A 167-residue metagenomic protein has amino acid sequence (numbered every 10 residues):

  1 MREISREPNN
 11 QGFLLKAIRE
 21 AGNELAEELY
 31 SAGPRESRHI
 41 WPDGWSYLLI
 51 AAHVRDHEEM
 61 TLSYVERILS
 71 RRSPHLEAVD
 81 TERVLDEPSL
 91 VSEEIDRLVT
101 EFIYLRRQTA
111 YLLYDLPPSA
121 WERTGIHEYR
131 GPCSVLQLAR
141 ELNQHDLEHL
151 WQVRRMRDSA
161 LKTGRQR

Functional and structural regions predicted by a protein language model:
M1-E24: Extreme N-terminal tail/first-helix region
M1-E3, R35-T81, T124-R167: Short, contiguous alpha-helical
I4-S5, L25, P42-D43, S89: A short alpha-helix capping/helix-coil boundary motif
E7-G12, Y47, P88, S92-V99 (+2 more regions): Active-site oxyanion-binding pockets that recognize sulfate/phosphate
N9-F13, M60, R71, A110-L112: A broad, low-specificity signal for short, low-complexity segments enriched in glycine/proline and polar/charged
A17-A21, A26-S31, V84-R123, L142: Acidic/histidine-rich alpha-helical segments that form the ligand environment of transition-metal centers
